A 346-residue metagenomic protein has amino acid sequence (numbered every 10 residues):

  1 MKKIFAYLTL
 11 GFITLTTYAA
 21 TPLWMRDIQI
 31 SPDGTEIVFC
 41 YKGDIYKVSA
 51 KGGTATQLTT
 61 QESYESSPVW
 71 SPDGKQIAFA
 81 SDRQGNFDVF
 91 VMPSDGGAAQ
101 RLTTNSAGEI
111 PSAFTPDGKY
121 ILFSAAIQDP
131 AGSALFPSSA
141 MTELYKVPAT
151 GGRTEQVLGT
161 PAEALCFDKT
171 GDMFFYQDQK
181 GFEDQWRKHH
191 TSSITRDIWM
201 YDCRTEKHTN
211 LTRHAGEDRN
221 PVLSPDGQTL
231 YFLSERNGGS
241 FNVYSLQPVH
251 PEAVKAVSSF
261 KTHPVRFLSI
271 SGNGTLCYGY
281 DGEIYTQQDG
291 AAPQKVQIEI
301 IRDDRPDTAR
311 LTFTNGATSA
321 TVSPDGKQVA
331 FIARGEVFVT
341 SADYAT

Functional and structural regions predicted by a protein language model:
M1-I4: Positively charged n-region of N-terminal signal peptides that target proteins for export
Y7-T16: Bacterial N-terminal signal peptides
A20-A50, T321: Mature N-terminal segment immediately following signal peptide/propeptide cleavage in secreted/periplasmic
T21-P22, C40-Y46, T54, T59-E65 (+14 more regions): A flexible loop/linker signature enriched in serine peptidases of the S9 family
Q29, V69, A113, C166 (+3 more regions): Conserved beta-strand position repeated across blades of beta-propeller domains
P32-D33, P72-D73, P116-D117, K169-T170 (+3 more regions): Residue-level detector of Asp-centered blade-edge/turn motifs that repeat once per structural unit in beta-propeller
L311, G316-V322: Glycine-rich phosphate/pyrophosphate-binding loop and adjacent beta-alpha nucleotide/cofactor-binding cores
